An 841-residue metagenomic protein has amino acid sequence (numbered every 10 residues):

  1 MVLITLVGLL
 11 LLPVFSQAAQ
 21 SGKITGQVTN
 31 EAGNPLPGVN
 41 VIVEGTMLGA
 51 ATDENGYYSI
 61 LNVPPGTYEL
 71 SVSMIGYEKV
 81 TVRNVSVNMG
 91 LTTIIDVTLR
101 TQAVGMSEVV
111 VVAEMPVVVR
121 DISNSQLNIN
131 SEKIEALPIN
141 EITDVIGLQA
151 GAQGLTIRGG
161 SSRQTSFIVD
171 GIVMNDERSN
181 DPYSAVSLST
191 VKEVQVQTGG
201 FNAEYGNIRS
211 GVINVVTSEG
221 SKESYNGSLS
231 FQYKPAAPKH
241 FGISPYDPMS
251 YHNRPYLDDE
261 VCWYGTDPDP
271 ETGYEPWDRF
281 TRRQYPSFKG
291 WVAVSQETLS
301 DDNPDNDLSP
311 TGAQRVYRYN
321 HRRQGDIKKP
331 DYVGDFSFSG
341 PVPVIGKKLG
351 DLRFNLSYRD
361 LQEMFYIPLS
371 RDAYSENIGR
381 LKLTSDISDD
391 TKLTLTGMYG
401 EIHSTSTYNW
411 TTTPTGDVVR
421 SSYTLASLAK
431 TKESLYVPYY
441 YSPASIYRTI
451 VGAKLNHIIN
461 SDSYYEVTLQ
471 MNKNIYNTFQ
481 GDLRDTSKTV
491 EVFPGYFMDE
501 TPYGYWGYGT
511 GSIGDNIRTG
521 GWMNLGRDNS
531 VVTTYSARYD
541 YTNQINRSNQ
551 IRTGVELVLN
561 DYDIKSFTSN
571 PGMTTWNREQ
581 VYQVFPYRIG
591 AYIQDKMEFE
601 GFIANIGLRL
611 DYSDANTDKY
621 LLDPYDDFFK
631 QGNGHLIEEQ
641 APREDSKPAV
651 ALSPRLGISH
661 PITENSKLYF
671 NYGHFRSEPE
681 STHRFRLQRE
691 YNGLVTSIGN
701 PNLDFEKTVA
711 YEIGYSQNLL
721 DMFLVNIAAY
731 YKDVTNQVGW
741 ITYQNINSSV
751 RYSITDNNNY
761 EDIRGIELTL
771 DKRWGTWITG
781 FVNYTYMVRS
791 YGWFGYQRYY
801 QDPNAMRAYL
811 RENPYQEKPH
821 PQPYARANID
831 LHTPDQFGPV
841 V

Functional and structural regions predicted by a protein language model:
S16-E108, V112: Periplasm-facing N-terminal accessory domains of Gram-negative outer-membrane beta-barrel systems
E78, R83-I95, S107-A203, N207-E219 (+4 more regions): Periplasmic N-terminal accessory/gating domains of Gram-negative outer-membrane beta-barrel systems
A113, G227-P235, G242, L356-D360 (+9 more regions): Transmembrane beta-barrel strands of outer-membrane/channel proteins
R254-D258, P270-G273, W277-R318, S406-Y441 (+6 more regions): Solvent-exposed loop segments that connect transmembrane elements
F288, P310, R315-N409, T413 (+2 more regions): Transmembrane beta-barrel wall of Gram-negative outer-membrane proteins
E466, Q470, P661, K667-G673 (+5 more regions): Membrane-embedded beta-barrel scaffold of Gram-negative outer-membrane proteins
G521-D528, T533-R538, Q544, S548-N665 (+2 more regions): Signature of Gram-negative outer-membrane beta-barrel scaffolds
Y730-D733, V750-V841: Gram-negative outer-membrane beta-barrel transporters
